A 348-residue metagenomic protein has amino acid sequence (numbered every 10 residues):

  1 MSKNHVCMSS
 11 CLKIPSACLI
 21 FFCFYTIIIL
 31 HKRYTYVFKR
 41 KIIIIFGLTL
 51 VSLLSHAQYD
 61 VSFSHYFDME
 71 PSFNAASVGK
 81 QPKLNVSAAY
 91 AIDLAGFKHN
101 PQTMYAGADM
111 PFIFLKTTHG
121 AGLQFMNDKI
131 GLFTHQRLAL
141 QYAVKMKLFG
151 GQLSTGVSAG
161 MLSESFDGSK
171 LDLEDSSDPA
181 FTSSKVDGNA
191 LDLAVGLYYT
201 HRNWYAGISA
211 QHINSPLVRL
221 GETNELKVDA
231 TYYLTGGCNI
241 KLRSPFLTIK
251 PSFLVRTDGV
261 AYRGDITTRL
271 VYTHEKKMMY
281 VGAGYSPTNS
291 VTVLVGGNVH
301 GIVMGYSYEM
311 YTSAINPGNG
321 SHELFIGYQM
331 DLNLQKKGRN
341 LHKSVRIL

Functional and structural regions predicted by a protein language model:
M1-D60, D331-L348: Cleavable N-terminal export/targeting peptides
Q58-L348: Subset of outer-membrane beta-barrel
